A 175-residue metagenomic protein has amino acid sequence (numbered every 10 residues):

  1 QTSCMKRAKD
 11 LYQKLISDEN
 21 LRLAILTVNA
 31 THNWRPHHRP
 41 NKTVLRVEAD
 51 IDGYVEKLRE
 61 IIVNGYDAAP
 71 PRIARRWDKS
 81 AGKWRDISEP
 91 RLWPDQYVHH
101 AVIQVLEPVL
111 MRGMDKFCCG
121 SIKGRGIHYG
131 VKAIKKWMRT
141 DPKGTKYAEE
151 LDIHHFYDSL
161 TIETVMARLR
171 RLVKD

Functional and structural regions predicted by a protein language model:
Q1, R7, L11-K14, H99 (+1 more regions): Active-site-proximal segment of RNA-dependent polymerases
Q1-E56, E60: Non-catalytic, polymerase-adjacent accessory regions of viral genome-replication enzymes
Q1-T2, D18-P36, A69-R75, I103-V109 (+1 more regions): Short, compositionally biased low-complexity segments
W34-L45, A69-Y97, G113-R125: Short, conserved non-catalytic motifs in the polymerase core
V55-I73: An acidic intrinsically disordered interaction segment
F156, L169-R170: Acidic catalytic motifs of isoprenoid enzymes
E163-L169: Short Gly/aromatic-enriched secondary-structure transition segments
R171-D175: Short, intrinsically disordered, charge-balanced linker/junction segments flanking boundaries in proteins
